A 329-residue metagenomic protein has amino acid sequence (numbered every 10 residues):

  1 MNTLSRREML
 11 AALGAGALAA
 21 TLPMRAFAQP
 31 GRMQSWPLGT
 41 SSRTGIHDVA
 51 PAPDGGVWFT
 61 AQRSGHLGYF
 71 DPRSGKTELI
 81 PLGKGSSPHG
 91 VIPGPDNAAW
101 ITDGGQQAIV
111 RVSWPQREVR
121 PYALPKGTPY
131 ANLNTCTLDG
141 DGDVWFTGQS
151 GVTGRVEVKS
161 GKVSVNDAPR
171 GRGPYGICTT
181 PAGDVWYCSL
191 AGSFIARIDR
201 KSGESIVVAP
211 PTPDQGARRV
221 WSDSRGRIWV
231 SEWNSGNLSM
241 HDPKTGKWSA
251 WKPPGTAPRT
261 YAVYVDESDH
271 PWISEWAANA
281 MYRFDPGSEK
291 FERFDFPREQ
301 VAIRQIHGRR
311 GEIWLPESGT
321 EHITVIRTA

Functional and structural regions predicted by a protein language model:
N2, E8-A26: N-terminal export signals
P23-S42, H47-A50, T77: C-terminal segment of N-terminal export signals and the immediately downstream linker at the start of the mature
Q34-L38, E78-P81, R120-P125, K162-D167 (+3 more regions): A short beta-strand motif characteristic of beta-propeller blades
S41-P53, K84-P95, G127-G140, G171-A182 (+3 more regions): Beta-rich, blade/repeat-based domains predominating in secreted/periplasmic proteins but also intracellular
F59-R63, I101-G105, V144-S150, Y187-A191 (+3 more regions): Conserved beta-strand positions in repeat-built beta-propeller and related beta-rich domains
H66-G68, A108-V110, V152-G154, F194-A196 (+3 more regions): A short loop-to-beta-strand structural motif that recurs across blades of beta-propeller domains
D71-G75, S113-R117, E157-G161, D199-G203 (+3 more regions): Short loop/turn segments that connect beta-strands within beta-propeller blades
I303-A329: Blade-level signature of beta-propeller repeat domains, shared across WD40, Kelch, NHL, RCC1 and BNR/Asp-box propellers
